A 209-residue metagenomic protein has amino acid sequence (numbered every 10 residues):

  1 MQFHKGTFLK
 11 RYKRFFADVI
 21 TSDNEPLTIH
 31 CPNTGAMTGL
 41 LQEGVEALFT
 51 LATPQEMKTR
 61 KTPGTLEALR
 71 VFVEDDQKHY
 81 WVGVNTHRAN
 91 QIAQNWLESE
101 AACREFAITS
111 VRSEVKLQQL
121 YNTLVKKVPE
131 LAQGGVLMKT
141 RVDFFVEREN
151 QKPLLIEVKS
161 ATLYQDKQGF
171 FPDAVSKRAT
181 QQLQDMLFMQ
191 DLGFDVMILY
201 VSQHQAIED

Functional and structural regions predicted by a protein language model:
M1-K10: Structural detector for short beta-strands of small beta-barrel domains
G6, V142-D173, M186: Conserved catalytic cores of phosphodiester-cleaving nucleases, focusing on short active-site segments
K13-D18: Short aromatic-glycine-enriched beta-strand elements
E25-L41: Beta-strand/loop nucleic-acid-binding surfaces
E43-K58: Flexible glycine-rich surface loops and low-complexity tracts that mediate binding to linear polymers
E56-Y80: OB-fold/S1-family single-stranded nucleic acid-binding modules
D75-V111: Ordered, amphipathic secondary-structure segments that act as subunit-interaction surfaces in large macromolecular
A102-V136: A short acidic/basic microdomain associated with nuclease active sites
